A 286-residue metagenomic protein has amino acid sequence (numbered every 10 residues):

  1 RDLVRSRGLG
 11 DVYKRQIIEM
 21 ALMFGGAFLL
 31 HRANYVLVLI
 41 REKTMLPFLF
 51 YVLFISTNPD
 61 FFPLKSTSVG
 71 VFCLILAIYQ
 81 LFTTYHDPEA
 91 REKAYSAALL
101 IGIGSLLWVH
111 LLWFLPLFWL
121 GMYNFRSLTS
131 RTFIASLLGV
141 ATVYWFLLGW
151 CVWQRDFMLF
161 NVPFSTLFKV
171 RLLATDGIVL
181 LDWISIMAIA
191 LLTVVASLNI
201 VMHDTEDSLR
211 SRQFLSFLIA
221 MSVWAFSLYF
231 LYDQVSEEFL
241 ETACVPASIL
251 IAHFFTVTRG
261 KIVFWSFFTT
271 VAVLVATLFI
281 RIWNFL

Functional and structural regions predicted by a protein language model:
D2-Y13: Single conserved hydrophobic/aromatic residue that forms the stacking wall/gate of nucleotide- or nucleobase-binding
M20-L37: Transmembrane-helix motifs of polytopic, lipid-linked glycan transferases
T44-P59, S68-L76, A97: Membrane-embedded helix bundles of polyisoprenyl
A77-E92: Membrane-interface transmembrane helices that cradle and orient dolichyl/undecaprenyl
K93-L107: Membrane-interface alpha helices of multi-pass inner-membrane proteins
F114-L138: Perimembrane helix-loop-helix junctions
S197-M221: Membrane-interface helix-loop-helix junctions at transmembrane boundaries of multi-pass membrane enzymes, predominantly
S236-H253: Hydrophobic/aromatic-rich transmembrane helices and adjacent perimembrane loops
